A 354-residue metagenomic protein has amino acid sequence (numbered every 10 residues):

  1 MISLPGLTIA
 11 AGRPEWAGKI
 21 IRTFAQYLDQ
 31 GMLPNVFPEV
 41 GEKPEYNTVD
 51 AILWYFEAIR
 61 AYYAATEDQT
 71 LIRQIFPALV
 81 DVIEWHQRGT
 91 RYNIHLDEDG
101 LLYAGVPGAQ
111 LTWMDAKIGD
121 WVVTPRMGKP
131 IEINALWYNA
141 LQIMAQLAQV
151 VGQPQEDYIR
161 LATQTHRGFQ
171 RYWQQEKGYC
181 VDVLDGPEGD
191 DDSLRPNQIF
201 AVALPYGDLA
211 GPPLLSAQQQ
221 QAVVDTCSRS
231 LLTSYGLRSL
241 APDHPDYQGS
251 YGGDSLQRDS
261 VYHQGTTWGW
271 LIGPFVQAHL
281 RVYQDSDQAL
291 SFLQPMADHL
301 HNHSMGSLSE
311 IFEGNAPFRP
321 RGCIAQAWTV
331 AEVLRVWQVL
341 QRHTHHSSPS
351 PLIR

Functional and structural regions predicted by a protein language model:
M1, E39-I52, G119-A135, D182-P212 (+3 more regions): Solvent-exposed loop and edge beta-strand segments that line ligand/cofactor-binding and catalytic clefts
L4-L111, P130-N134, Y138, T266-L280 (+3 more regions): Aromatic-rich carbohydrate-recognition surfaces in CAZymes
A11, Y63, A145, Q149-G152 (+3 more regions): Short coil/turn linking the two alpha-helices of tandem helical-hairpin repeats
E15-W16, L71, A78, P154-D157 (+3 more regions): Alpha-helical positions within canonical tetratricopeptide repeat
P34-N35, Q87, R91-E98, Y138-Y251 (+1 more regions): Catalytic cores of carbohydrate-active enzymes
V106-V123: Acidic/polar loop-and-plug regions of large Gram-negative outer-membrane beta-barrel proteins
V224, S228, G252, D259 (+4 more regions): Generic hydrophobic alpha-helical scaffold/packing signal
A316-R354: In a subset of proteins, long, contiguous C-terminal domains/tails are tracked
